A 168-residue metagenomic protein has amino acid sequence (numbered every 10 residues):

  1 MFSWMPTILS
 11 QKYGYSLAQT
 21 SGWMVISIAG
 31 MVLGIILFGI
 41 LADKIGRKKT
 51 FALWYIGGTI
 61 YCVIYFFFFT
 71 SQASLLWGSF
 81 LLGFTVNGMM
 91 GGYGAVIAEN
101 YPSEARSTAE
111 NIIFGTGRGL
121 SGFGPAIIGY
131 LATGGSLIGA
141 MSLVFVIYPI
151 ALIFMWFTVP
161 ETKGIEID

Functional and structural regions predicted by a protein language model:
M1-I35: Extracytoplasmic gate region of multi-pass secondary transporters
L9-S10, L41-A42, I128-S136: Interfacial helix-cap and linker-helix signal at transmembrane-aqueous boundaries of multi-pass secondary transporters
I35-G46: Helix-to-loop junctions at the C-terminal end of transmembrane segments in multipass secondary transporters
K44-Y55: Cytoplasmic membrane-interface "Motif A"-like loop-to-helix N-cap segments of 12-TM Major Facilitator Superfamily
I56-T70: C-terminal ends and interior cores of transmembrane alpha-helices in multi-pass membrane transporters/permeases
S74-G88: Hydrophobic core of transmembrane alpha-helices in multi-pass small-molecule transporters, especially MFS/SLC-type
N100-G134: A late C-terminal transmembrane helix in Major Facilitator Superfamily
F145-D168: Multi-pass alpha-helical transporter architecture, strongest for 12-TM Major Facilitator/SLC carriers used
